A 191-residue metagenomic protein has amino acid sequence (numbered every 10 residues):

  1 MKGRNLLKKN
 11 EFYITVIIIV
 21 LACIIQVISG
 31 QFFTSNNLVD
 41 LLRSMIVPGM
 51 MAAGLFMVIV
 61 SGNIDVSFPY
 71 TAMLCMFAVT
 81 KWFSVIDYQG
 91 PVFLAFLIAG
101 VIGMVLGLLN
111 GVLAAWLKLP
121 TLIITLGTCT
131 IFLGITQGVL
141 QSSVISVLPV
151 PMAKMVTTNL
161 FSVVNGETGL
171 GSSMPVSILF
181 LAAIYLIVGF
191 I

Functional and structural regions predicted by a protein language model:
M1-A52, I86-L94, E167-M174: Membrane-interfacial amphipathic/re-entrant helices at transmembrane-helix boundaries
A22, M73-F77, G103, T130 (+2 more regions): Residue-level recognition of pore/gate-forming positions within transmembrane alpha-helices of multi-pass
I25-G30, S35-V85, V112-L119: Single transmembrane alpha-helix segments in multi-pass membrane proteins
M57, K81, V105-W116, I135-V139 (+1 more regions): Membrane-interface helix caps of multi-pass small-molecule transporters
M57-V60, Q89-F96, W116-L119, L140-V150: A cytosolic-side transmembrane-helix exit/cap motif
P69, P91-A99, V105-N110, L170-I191: Helix-loop-helix "hairpin" substructures at the membrane interface of multi-pass membrane proteins
D87-C129: Alpha-helical transmembrane segments within multi-pass membrane transporters and channels
T125-I191: Transmembrane helix-bundle core of multi-pass membrane transporters and related energy-transducing complexes
